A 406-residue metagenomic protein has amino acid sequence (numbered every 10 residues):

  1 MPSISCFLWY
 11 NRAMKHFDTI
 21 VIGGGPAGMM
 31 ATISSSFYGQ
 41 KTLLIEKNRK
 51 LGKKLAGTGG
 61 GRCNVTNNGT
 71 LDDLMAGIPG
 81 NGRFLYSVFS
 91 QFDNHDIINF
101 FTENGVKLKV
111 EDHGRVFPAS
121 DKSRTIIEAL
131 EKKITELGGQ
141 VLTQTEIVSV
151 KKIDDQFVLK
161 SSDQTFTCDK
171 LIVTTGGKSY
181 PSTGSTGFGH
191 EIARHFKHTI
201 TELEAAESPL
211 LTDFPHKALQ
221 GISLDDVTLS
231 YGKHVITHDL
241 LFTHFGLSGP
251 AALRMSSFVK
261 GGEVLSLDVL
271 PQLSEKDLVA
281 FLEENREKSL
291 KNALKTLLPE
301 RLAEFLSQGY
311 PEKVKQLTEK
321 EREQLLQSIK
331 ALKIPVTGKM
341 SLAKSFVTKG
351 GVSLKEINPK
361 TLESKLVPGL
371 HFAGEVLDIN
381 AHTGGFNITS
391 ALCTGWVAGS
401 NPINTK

Functional and structural regions predicted by a protein language model:
D18-L44, G399-I403: N-terminal Rossmann-like FAD-binding beta1-loop-alpha1 element of flavoenzymes
I20-I22, I45, I147, F166-P181 (+1 more regions): Short hydrophobic core segments
S36-G60: Glycine-rich FAD pyrophosphate-binding loop
R49-L51, A56-G57, V65, L71-D72 (+2 more regions): An anion/pyrophosphate-binding glycine-rich loop and adjacent beta-alpha core in soluble alpha-beta enzymes
R62-V110: Glycine-rich active-site loop/strand segments that organize a redox cofactor
L142-T143, E304-N380: A glycine-rich dinucleotide-binding beta-alpha-beta segment and adjacent secondary-structure elements that constitute
T143-D155: A conserved short coil-to-beta-strand element within the FAD-binding core of flavoproteins
S179-H190, F196, I379-T405: A conserved FAD-binding loop/helix module that cradles the flavin
